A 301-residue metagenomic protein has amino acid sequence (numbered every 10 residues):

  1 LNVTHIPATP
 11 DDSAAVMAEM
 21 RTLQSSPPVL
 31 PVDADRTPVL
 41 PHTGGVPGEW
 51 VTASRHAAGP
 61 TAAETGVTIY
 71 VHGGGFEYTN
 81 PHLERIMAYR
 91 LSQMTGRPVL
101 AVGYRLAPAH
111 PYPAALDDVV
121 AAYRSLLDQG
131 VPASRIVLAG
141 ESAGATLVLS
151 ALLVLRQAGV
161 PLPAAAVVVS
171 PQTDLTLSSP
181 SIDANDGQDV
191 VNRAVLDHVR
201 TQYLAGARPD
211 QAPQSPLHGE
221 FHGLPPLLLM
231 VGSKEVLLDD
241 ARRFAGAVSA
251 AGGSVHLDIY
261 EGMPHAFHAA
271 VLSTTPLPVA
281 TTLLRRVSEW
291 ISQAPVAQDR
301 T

Functional and structural regions predicted by a protein language model:
L1-P60, R285, V296-T301: A glycine/proline-hinged amphipathic helix-loop "lid/cap" segment that gates access to hydrophobic ligand pockets
E64-G74: Short beta-strand element of the alpha/beta-hydrolase
N80-P81, M87, L100-R135, T275-P278: Catalytic nucleophile-loop/oxyanion-hole region of alpha/beta-hydrolase and closely related hydrolase-like folds
G140, G144, V148: Gly/Ala-rich beta-loop-alpha elbow adjacent to hydrolase catalytic centers
L153-A207: Hydrolase active-site cap/lid region
L229-V231: Short beta-strand/loop motif that positions the catalytic acidic residue of the alpha/beta-hydrolase fold
S249-A266: Catalytic histidine neighborhood in serine/cysteine hydrolases with alpha/beta-hydrolase-type architecture
L272-T301: Catalytic active-site module of serine/aspartate enzymes centered on a nucleophile-bearing elbow/loop
